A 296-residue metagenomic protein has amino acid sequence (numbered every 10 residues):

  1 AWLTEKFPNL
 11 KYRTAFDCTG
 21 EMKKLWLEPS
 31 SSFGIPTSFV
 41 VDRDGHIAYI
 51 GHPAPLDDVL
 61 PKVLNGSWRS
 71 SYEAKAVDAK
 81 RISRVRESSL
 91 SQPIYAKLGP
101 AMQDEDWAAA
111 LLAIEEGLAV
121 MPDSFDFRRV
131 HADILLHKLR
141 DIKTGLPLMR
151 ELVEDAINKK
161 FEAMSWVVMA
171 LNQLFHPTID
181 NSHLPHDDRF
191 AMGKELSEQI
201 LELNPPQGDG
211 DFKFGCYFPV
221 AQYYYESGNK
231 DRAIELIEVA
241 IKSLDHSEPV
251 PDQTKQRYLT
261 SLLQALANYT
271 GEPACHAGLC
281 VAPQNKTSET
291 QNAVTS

Functional and structural regions predicted by a protein language model:
W2-I35: Short, internal strand/loop/helix patches that form the active-site neighborhood or redox-interaction surface
G34-V120, C275-H276: Thiol-/selenol-based redox modules, centered on thioredoxin-like and closely related oxidoreductase domains
S83, E116-S124, V153-V167, I200-D211 (+1 more regions): Flexible helix-coil transition and linker loops at the boundaries of alpha-helical arrays
S83-P100, P122-H137, N158-S182, D211-Q222: Amphipathic alpha-helical repeat scaffolds of TPR domains
D104, K138-L139, P177, D187 (+1 more regions): Structural motif corresponding to the intra-repeat A-B loop/turn of tetratricopeptide repeats
A108-G117, D141-A156, L184-L203, R232-A240 (+1 more regions): Alpha-helical repeat scaffolds
H176, D180, E202-P206, G210-D231 (+2 more regions): Extended alpha-helical scaffolding segments
R232-E235, V239-S296: Terminal, low-structured helical/coil segments at or just beyond the last alpha-helical repeat
